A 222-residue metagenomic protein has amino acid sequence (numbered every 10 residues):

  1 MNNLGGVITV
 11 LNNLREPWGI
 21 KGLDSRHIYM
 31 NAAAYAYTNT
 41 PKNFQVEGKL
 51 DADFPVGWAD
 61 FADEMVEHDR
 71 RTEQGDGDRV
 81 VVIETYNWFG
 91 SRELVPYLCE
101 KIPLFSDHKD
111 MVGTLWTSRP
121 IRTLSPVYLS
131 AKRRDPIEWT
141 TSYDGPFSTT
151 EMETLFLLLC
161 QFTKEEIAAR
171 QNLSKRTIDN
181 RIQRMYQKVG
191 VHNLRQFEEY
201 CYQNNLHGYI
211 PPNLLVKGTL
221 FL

Functional and structural regions predicted by a protein language model:
M1-E16, V112-E153, P212-V216, L222: PAS-family sensory modules
T9, R71-G75, K188, Q203: Amphipathic alpha-helical regulatory segments at dimerization interfaces that relay allosteric signals between sensory
E16, K21-V127: Sensory/regulatory domains in signal-transduction proteins
D76, F162, N205-G208: A general structural signal marking secondary-structure boundaries and capping sites
M152-K164: C-terminal output/effector regions of signal-responsive regulators
Q161-Y200: Recognition helix of helix-turn-helix DNA-binding domains
Y186-L222: Basic, Lys/Arg-enriched C-terminal extension of HTH/homeodomain DNA-binding domains
